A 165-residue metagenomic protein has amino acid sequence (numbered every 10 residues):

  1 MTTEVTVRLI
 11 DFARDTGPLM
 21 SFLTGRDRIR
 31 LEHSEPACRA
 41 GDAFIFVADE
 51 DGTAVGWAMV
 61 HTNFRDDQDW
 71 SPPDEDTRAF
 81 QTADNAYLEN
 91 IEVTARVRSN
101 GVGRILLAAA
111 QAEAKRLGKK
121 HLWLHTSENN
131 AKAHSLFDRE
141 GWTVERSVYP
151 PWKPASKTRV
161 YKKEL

Functional and structural regions predicted by a protein language model:
T3-T6: Extreme N-terminal starter segment of soluble prokaryotic enzymes
L9-N90, T94, L107-A108, E164: Acetyl-CoA-dependent GNAT
A43, A155-V160: Short hydrophobic/aromatic beta-strand or adjacent loop that forms the aromatic wall/cage of a ligand/substrate-binding
V93, S99-A112, S135, R139: Conserved acetyl-CoA-binding loop-helix of GNAT-fold acetyltransferases
R98, L124-A133, P150-A155: Conserved beta-strand-loop-alpha-helix junction that forms the acyl-donor binding cleft
A114-H125: Conserved GNAT acetyl-CoA-binding A-motif
D138-R146: Conserved acetyl-CoA-binding loop of GNAT-fold acetyltransferases
